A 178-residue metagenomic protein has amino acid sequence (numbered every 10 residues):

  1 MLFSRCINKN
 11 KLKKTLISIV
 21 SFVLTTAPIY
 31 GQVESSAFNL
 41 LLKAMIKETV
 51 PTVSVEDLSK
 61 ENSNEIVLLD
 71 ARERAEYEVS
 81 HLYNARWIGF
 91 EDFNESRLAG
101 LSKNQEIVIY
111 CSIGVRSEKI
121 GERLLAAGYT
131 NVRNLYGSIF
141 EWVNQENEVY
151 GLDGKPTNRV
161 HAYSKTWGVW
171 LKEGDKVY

Functional and structural regions predicted by a protein language model:
L2, C6, Y30-E56, S63 (+2 more regions): Rhodanese-like catalytic fold shared by cysteine-dependent sulfurtransferases and DSP/PTP-type phosphatases
F3-I17: Bacterial N-terminal signal peptides that target proteins for export
I17-A27: Bacterial N-terminal signal peptides
L58, V67-R72, A85: Short hydrophobic beta-strand that contains or immediately precedes a catalytic carboxylate
A75: Conserved alpha-helical interface elements of two-component signaling phosphotransfer modules
Y110: Short, surface-exposed ligand- or partner-binding patches at beta-edge/loop junctions that are enriched in aromatics
G114-V115: Residue-level detector of alpha-helix initiation sites
